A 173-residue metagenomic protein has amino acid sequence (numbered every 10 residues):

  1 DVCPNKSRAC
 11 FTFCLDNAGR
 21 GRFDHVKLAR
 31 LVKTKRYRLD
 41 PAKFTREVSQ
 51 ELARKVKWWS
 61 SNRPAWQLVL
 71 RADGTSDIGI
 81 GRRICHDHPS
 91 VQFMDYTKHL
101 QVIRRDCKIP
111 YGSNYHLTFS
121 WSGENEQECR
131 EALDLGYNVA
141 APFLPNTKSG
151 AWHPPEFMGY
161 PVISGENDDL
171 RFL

Functional and structural regions predicted by a protein language model:
D1-L173: Class I S-adenosyl-L-methionine
